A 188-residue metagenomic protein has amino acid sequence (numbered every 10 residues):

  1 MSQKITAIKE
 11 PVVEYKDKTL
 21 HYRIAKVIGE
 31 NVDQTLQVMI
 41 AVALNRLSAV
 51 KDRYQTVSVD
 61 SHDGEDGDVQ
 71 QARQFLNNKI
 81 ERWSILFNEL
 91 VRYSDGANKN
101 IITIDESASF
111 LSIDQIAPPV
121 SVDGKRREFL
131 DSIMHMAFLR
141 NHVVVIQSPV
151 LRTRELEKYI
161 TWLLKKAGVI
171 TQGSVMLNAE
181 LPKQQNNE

Functional and structural regions predicted by a protein language model:
S2-A108, V150-E188: Terminal interaction module
S109-P119: A short, contiguous, amphipathic alpha-helix enriched in charged residues
V120-M136: Catalytic micro-motifs at enzyme active sites that drive phosphoryl/nucleotidyl and oxygen chemistry
E128, A137-F138, S148, R152: Short, well-structured alpha-helical patches and their helix-loop capping segments that border functional surfaces
I133-V145: Glycine-rich, often proline-containing surface loops adjacent to acidic residues and nearby aromatics that form
